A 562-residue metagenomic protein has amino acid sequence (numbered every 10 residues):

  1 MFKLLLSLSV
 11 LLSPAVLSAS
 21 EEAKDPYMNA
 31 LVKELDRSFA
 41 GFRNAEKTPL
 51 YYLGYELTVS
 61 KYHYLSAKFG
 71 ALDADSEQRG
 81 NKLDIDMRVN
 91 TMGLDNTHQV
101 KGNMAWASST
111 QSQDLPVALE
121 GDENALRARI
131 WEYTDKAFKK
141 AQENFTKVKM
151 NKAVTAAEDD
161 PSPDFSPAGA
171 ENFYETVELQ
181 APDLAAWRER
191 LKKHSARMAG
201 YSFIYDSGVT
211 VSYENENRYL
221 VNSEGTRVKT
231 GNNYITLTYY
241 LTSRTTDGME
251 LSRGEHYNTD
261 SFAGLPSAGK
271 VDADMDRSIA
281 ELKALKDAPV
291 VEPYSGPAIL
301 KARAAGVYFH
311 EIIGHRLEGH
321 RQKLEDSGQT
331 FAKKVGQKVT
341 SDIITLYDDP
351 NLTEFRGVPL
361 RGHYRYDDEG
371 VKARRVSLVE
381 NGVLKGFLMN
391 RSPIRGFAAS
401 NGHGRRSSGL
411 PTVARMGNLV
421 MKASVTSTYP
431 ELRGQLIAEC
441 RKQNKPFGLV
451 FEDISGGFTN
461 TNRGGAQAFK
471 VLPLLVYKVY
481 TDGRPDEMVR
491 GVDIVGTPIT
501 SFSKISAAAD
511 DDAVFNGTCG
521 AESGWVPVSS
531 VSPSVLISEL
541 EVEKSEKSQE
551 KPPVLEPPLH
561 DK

Functional and structural regions predicted by a protein language model:
K3-A15: Bacterial N-terminal signal peptides
L17-V371, E380-V383, G396, P446-F447 (+6 more regions): Active-site bordering "gate/hinge" segments that shape substrate access to catalytic or cofactor-binding pockets
G231, L388, M488-R490: Short linear motifs in exposed loops
G254-H256, N390-S392, R490-V492: Residue-level structural signal for beta-strand termini and adjacent loop
D349-N351, M389-S392, S424, I454-G456: Histidine- and/or cysteine-centered catalytic micro-motif in compact active-site loops
G362, K422-T500, N516-S523: Hydrophobic alpha-helical bundle architecture
K372-R374, L474-L475: Short loop/turn microsegments at loop-to-beta-strand junctions
K385-E439: C-terminal, non-catalytic macromolecule-binding modules
